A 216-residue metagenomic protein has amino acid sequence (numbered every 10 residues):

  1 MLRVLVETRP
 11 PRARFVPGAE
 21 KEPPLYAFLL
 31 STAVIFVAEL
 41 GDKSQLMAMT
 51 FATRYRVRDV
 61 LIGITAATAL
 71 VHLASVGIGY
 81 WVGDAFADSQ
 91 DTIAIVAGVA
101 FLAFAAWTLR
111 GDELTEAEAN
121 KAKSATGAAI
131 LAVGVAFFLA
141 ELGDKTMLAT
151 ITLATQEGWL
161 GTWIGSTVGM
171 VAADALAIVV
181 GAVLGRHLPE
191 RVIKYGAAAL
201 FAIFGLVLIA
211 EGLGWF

Functional and structural regions predicted by a protein language model:
V4-P24: Short, Lys/Arg-enriched N-terminal segments with co-localized hydrophobic residues within the first ~10-30 amino acids
E20, P24-L25, R110-K121, L160 (+2 more regions): Structural preference for solvent-exposed beta-strand-turn elements and adjacent flexible terminal/loop segments within
E22-A87, A149-V171: Juxtamembrane transmembrane-helix termini in multi-pass membrane transport proteins
Y26-L30, V60, A94-A97, A125-V133 (+2 more regions): Residue-level signature of transmembrane alpha-helical entry/exit and packing/kink sites in multi-pass membrane
R56-A122, V179-H187, I193-A199, L206-I209: Membrane helix-loop-helix hairpins that form the core translocation module of multi-pass transporters
A100, A132-A136, L176, A202: Interaction-mediating elements
E118-A149: Selected transmembrane alpha-helices and immediately adjacent juxtamembrane segments of polytopic inner-membrane
F137-K145, I203-F216: Hydrophobic alpha-helical transmembrane segments in multi-pass integral membrane proteins
